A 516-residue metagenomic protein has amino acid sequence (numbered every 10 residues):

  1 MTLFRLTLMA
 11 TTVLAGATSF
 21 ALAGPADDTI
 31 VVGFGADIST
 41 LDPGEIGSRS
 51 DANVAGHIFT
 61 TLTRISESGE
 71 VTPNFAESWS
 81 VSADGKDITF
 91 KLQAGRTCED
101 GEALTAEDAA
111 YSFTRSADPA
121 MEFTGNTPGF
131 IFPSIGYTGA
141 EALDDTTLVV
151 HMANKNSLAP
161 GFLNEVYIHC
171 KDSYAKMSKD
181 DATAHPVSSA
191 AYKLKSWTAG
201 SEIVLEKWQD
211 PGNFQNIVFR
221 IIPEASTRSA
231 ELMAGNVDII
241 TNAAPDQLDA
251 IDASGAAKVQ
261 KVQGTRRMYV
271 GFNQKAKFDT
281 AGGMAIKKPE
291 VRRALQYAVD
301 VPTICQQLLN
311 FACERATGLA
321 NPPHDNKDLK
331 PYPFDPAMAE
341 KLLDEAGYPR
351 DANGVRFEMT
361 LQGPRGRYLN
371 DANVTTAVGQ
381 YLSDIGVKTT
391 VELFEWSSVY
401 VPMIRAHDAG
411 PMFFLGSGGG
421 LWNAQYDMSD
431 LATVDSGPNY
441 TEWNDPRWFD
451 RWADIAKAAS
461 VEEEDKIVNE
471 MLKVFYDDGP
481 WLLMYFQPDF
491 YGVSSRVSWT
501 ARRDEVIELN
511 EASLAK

Functional and structural regions predicted by a protein language model:
G33-A83, T114, M121, V187-S188: N-terminal lobe/hinge region of extracytoplasmic solute-binding protein
A36-A52, F75-A76, E102, K155-I168 (+4 more regions): A structural "hinge/loop" feature
E77-F123, V149, R228-E231, A285-K287: Aromatic- and charge-enriched surface segment that lines or borders ligand/interaction sites
K91, N126-S173: Surface-exposed binding/hinge segments that line and control ligand-binding clefts or catalytic entry sites
N156, G161-V218, A337, K341: Gly/Pro-rich hinge or "lid" segments in bacterial periplasmic/extracellular proteins
D180, K207-A250, K388-T390: Ligand-site clamp/hinge motif
T198, R267-M268, A298-K327, N370-G379 (+1 more regions): Detector for C-terminal structural segments
V204-K207, A285-Q380, D384, R447 (+2 more regions): Append "and occasionally in soluble cytosolic enzymes with long acidic Gly/Pro-rich linkers
